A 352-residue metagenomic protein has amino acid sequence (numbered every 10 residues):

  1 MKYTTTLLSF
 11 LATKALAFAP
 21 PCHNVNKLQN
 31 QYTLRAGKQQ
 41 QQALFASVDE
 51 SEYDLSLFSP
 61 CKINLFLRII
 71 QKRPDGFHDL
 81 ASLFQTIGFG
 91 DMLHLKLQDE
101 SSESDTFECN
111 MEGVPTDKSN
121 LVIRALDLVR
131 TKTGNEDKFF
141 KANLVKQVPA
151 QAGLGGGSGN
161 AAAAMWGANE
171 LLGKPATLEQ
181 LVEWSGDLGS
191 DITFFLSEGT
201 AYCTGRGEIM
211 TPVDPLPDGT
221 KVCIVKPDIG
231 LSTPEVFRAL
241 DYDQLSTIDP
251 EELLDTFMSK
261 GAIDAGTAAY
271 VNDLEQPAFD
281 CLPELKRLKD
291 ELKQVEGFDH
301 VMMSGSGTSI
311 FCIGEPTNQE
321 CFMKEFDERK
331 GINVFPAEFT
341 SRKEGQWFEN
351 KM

Functional and structural regions predicted by a protein language model:
M1-L28: N-terminal chloroplast transit peptides
Q29-S56, G76, E108, T131-G134 (+4 more regions): N-terminal plastid-targeting presequences
F45-A152, N169-P175, K226-I229: ATP-binding N-lobe of GHMP and related small-molecule kinases
E100-P115, A164, G261-N272, K293: Short, basic/glycine-rich phosphate-binding loops at helix/coil junctions that contact nucleotide phosphates
P115, N143-L172, S190, H300-F311: Glycine/serine-rich anion-binding loops at beta->alpha junctions that coordinate negatively charged ligand groups
K138, M165-Y202, I209: Contiguous, small/hydrophobic- and glycine-enriched helical/loop subdomains that border and often "cap" functional
F195-E198, Y202-H300, T317, C321-G331 (+1 more regions): Conserved, helical-rich catalytic subdomain that frames metal- and/or nucleotide-binding sites in enzyme alpha/beta
